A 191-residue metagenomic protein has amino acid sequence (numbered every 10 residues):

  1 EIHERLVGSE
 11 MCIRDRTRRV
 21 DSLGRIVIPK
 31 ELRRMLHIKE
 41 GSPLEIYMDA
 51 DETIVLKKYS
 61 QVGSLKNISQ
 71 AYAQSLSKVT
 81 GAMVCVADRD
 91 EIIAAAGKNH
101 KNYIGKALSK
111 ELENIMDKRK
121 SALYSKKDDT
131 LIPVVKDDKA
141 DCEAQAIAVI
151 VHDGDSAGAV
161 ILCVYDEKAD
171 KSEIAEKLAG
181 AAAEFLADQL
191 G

Functional and structural regions predicted by a protein language model:
E1-I13: Single conserved hydrophobic/aromatic residue that forms the stacking wall/gate of nucleotide- or nucleobase-binding
I13-R14, K78-G81, C142-A144: Short, small/polar residue-rich loop motifs at catalytic or cofactor-binding pockets
T17-A94: Intrinsically disordered, low-complexity terminal regulatory regions
R33, N99, C163-V164: A generic structural motif
E52, I150-V160: Short hydrophobic/glycine-rich mini-motifs in sensory/regulatory modules that couple input to downstream signaling
K66, Q70-S75, L108-E113, G158-G191: Juxtadomain coupling helices with adjacent low-complexity linkers
A73-D137: Structured interaction and signal-relay segments at domain junctions
P133, K139-V151: A short beta-strand signature within small-molecule sensing/ligand-binding domains used in signal transduction
